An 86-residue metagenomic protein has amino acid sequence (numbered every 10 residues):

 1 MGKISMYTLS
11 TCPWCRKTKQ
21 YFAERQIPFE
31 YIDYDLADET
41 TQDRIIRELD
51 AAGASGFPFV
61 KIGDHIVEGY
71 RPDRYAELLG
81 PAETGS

Functional and structural regions predicted by a protein language model:
M1-P28: Local sequence-structure signature of Cys/Sec-based thiol-disulfide redox active-site neighborhoods
P13, T40, D73-R74: Short alpha-helical
Y34-S55, P81-A82: Thioredoxin-like thiol-disulfide oxidoreductase module
K61-S86: Non-catalytic, surface beta->alpha helical segment in thiol-disulfide oxidoreductase systems
